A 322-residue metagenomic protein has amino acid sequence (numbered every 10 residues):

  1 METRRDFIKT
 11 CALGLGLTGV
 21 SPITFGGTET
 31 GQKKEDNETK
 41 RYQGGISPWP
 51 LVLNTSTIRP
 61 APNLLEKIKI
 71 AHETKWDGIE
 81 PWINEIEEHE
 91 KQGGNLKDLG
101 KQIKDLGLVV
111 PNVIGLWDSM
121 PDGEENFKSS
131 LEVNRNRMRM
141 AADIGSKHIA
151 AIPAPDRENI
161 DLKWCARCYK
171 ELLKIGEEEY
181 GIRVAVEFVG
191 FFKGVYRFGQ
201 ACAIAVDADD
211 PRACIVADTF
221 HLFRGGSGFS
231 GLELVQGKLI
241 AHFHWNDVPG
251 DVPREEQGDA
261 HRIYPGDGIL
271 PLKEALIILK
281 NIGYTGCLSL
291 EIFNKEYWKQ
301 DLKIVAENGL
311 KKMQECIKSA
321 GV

Functional and structural regions predicted by a protein language model:
M1-V52, T57, A61-K75, G145 (+2 more regions): Histidine-acidic metal/acid-base catalytic patches
K9-I23, E38-G45, Q102-L106, M120-I215: Active-site acidic/histidine proton-transfer and metal-coordination neighborhood in alpha/beta enzyme cores
T57-R59, I83-E85, L116-S119, P153-R157 (+4 more regions): Active-site-proximal loop/turn and secondary-structure-junction residues that shape catalytic pockets, frequently
K67, L99, V133-R137, C168 (+3 more regions): Alpha-helical packing segments of well-folded alpha/beta enzyme cores
D77-G78, V109, K147, R183 (+1 more regions): Residue-level detector of anion-binding/catalytic polar loops
E80-I103, D156: Glycine-rich, proline-tolerant flexible connector loops at the mouths of alpha/beta enzymes
E88-G94, L116-E132, P153-W164, R254-I263 (+1 more regions): Surface-exposed, active-site-proximal loop segments in enzymatic domains
